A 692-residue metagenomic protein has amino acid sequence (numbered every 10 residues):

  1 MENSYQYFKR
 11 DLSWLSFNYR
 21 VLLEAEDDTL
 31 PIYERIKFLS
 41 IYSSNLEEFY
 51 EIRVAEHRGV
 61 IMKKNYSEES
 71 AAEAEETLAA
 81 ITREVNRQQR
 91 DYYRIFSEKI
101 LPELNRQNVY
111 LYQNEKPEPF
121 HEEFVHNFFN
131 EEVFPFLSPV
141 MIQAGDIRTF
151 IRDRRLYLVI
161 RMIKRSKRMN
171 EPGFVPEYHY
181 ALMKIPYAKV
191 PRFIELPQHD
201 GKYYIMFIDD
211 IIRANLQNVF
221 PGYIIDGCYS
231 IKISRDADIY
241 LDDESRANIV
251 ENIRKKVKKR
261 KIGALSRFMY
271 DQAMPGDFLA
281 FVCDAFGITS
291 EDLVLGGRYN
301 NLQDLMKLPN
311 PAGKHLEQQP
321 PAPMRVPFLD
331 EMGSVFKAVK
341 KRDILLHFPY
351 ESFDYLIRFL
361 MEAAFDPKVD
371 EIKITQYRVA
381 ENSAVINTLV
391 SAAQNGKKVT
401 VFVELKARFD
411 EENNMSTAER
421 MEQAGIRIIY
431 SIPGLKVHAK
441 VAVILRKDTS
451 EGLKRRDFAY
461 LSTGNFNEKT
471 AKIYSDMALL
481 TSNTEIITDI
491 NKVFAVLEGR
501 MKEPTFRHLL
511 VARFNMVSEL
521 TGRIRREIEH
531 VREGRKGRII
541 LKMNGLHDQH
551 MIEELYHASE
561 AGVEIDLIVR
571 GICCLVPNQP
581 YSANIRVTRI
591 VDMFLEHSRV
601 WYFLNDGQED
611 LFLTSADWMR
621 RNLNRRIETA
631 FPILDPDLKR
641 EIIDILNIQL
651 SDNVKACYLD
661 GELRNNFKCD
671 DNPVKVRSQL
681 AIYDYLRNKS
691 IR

Functional and structural regions predicted by a protein language model:
M1-I539, H557-A561, C573-R692: N-terminal localization/anchoring segments of enzymes in phospholipid and broader phosphate metabolism
M551, L555: Polyanion-binding catalytic cores of nucleic-acid enzymes and NTP/SAM-utilizing transferases
E564-I568: Hydrophobic alpha/beta core scaffold segments
